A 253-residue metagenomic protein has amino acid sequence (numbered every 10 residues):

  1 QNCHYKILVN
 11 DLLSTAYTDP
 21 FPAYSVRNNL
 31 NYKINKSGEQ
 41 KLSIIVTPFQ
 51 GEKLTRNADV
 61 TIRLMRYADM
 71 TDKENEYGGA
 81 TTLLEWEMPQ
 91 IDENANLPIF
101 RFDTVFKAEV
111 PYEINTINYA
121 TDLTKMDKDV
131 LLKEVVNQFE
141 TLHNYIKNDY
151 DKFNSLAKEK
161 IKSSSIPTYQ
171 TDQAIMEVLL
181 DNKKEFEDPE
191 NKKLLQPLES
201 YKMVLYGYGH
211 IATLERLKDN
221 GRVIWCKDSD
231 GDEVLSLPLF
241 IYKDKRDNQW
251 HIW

Functional and structural regions predicted by a protein language model:
Q1-R63: Beta-strand-rich ligand-recognition modules
N2-C3, G79-P89: Charged, low-complexity, helix/coiled-coil-prone segments
H4-I7, M70-N75, D232-V234, N248-Q249: Short, surface-exposed beta-strand/loop "edge" segments at domain boundaries and coil↔beta transitions
L12-T18, T71-G78, I146: Surface-exposed loop/edge segments in extracytoplasmic proteins
P22, N29-N31, Y77, P167-T171: Surface-exposed beta-strand edges and their flanking turn/coil or helix-capping segments
Q50-L84: Exposed low-complexity, polar/acidic, P/S/T/G-rich flexible segments that act as propeptides, protease-susceptible
E85-W253: Activation corresponds to long, low-complexity, non-globular regions
